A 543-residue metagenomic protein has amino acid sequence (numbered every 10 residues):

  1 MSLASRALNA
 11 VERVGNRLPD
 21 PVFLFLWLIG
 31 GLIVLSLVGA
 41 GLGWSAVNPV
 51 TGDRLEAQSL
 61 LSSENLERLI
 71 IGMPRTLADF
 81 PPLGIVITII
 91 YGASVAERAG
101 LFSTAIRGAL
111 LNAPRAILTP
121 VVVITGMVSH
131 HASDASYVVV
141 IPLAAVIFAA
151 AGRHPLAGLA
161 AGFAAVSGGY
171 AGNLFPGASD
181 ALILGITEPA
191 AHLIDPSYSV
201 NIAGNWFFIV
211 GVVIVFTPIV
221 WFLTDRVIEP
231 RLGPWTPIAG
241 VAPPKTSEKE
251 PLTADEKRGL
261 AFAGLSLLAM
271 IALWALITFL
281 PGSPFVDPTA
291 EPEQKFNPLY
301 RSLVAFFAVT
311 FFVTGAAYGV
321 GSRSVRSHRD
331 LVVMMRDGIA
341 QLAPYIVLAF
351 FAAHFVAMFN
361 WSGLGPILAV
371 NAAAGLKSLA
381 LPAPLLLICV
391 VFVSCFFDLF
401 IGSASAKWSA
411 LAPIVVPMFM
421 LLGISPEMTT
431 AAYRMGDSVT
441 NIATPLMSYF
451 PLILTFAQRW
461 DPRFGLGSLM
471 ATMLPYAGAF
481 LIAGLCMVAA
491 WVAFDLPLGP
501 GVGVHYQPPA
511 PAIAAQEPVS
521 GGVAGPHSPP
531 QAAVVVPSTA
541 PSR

Functional and structural regions predicted by a protein language model:
S2-A7, S45-L83, L193-N201, I277-L299 (+1 more regions): Interfacial loop/helix-cap signal at membrane boundaries in integral membrane proteins
E12, N16, I141, A145-W235 (+3 more regions): Membrane-core helix-loop-helix motifs of multi-pass transport proteins
P21-G30, V34, L55-S103, F296-P366: Core transmembrane alpha-helical segments of multi-pass membrane transporters/permeases
F25-G41, V86-S94, T125-M127, A165-G169 (+6 more regions): Hydrophobic core segments of alpha-helical transmembrane domains in multi-pass membrane transport and ion-translocation
V38-L66, A178-L182, L280-E291, S362-N371 (+1 more regions): Interfacial/capping segments of alpha-helical transmembrane domains
A46-L60, L66-R68, V492-R543: Low-complexity, proline/glycine-enriched hydrophobic segments characteristic of transmembrane helices
E64-N65, R75-L83, L110-V121, P155-A157 (+4 more regions): Membrane-interfacial loop-to-helix junctions in multi-pass transporters
V86-T88, P114-A145, A150, I346-A353 (+4 more regions): Hydrophobic alpha-helical transmembrane segments of multi-pass integral membrane proteins, predominantly secondary
